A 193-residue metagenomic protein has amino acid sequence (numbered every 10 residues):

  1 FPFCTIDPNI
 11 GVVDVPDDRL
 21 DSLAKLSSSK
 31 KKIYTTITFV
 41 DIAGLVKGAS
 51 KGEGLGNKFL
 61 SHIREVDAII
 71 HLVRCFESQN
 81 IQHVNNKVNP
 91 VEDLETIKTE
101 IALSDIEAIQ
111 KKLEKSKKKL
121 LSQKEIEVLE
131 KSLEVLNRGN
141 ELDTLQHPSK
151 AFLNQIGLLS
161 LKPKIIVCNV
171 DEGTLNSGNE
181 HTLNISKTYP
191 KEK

Functional and structural regions predicted by a protein language model:
F1-V15: Short beta-strand-centered segment that lines the nucleotide-binding/catalytic pocket of NTP-utilizing
P8, T35, R64-I69, L161-K164 (+1 more regions): Short glycine-/polar-rich loops that comprise or flank the Walker A/P-loop and associated switch/sensor motifs
V12-D14, T38, H71, I165-V167: Structured core elements
D14, D21, T36-E53, H62 (+2 more regions): Conserved ASCE/P-loop NTPase catalytic core
D18-H71, F76-E95, H147-I156: Switch II of P-loop NTPase G domains
I42, V73-E77, V84-N85, E100-A102 (+2 more regions): G-domain G4 guanine-recognition motif of GTPases
K115-K193: C-terminal-of-GTPase-core extension/linker across diverse P-loop GTPases
